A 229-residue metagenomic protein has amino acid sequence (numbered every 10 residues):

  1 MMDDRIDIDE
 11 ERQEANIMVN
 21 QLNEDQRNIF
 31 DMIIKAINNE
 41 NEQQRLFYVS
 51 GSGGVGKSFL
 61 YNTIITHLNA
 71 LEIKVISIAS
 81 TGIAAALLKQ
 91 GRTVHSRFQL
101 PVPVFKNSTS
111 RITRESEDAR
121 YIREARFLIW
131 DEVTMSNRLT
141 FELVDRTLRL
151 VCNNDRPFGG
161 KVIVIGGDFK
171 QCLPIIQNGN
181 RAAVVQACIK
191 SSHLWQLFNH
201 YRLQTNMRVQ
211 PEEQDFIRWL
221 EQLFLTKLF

Functional and structural regions predicted by a protein language model:
M1-F229: Conserved ATP-binding/catalytic motifs of P-loop helicase motor domains
